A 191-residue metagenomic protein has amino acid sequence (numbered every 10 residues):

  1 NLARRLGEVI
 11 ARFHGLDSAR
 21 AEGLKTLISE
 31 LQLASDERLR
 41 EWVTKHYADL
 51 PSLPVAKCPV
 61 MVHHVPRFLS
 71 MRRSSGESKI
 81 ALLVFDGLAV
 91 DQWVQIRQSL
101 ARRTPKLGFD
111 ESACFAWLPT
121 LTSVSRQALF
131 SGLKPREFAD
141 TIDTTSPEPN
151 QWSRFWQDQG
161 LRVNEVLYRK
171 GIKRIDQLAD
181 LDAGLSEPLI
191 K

Functional and structural regions predicted by a protein language model:
N1-A48, R102, G108, F115-K191: His/Asp/Glu-rich, glycine-adjacent segments that coordinate divalent cations and/or stabilize oxyanion chemistry on
T44-H64: Glycine-rich phosphate-binding "P-loop"
V60-K79: A short acidic-Thr-Gly-centered motif at the start of a beta-strand
H64-F68, G87, A128: Residue-level preference for alpha-helix termini and adjacent loops
E77-I96, L129, K191: Beta-strand elements within well-structured catalytic alpha/beta cores of enzymes that handle phosphate/sulfate esters
I96-R103: Short secondary-structure boundary/capping segments
